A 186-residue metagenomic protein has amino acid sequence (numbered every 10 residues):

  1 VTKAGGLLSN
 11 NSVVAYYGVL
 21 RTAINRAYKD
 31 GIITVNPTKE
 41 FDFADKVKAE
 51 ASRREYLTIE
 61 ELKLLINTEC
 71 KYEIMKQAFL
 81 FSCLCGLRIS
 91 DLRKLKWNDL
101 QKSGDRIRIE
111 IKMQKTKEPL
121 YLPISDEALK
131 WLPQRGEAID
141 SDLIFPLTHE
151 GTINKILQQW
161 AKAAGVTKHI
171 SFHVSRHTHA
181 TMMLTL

Functional and structural regions predicted by a protein language model:
V1, V35-P37, I144-L147, F172: A Lys/Arg-rich helix-loop hairpin that forms a DNA/phosphate-binding surface
V1-S9, K168-F172: Short helix/loop segment immediately N-terminal to the Walker
G6-N10, V14-G18, K29, I33-I89 (+4 more regions): Basic, Lys/Arg- and aromatic-enriched nucleic-acid-binding interface segment
V14-A15, T148-G151, T167-L186: Short basic/aromatic active-site micro-motif
A15, V19, E61, Q77 (+4 more regions): Charged catalytic carboxylate motif
L20-Y28, L132-R135, M183: Hydrophobic recognition helices of helix-based DNA-binding modules
E40-K46, E61, C85, K94-Q134: Conserved tyrosine-mediated DNA breakage-rejoining catalytic core shared by Y-recombinases
P123-T167: Active-site/catalytic core of tyrosine-dependent DNA strand-transfer enzymes
